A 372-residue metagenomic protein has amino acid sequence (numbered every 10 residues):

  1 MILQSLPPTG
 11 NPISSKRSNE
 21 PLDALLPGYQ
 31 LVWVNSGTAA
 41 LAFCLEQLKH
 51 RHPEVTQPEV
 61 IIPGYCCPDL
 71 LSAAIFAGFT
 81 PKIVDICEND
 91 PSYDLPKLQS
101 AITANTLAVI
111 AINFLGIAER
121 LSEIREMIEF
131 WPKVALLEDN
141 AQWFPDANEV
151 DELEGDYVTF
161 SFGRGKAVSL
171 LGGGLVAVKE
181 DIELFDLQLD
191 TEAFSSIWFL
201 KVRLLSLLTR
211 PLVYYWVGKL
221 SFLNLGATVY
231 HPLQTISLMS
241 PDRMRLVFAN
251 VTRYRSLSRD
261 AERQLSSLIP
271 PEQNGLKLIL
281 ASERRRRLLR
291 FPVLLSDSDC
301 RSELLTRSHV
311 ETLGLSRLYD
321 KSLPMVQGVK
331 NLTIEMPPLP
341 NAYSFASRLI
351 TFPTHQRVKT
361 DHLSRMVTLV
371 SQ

Functional and structural regions predicted by a protein language model:
M1-T56, A77, T252-S256, T368-Q372: Conserved PLP-binding active-site segment in aminotransferase class I/II-type PLP enzymes
P27, A77-F79, P132, E154: Short, structured coil segments at secondary-structure junctions
G28-V32, S36-T38, I110, F185-Q372: PLP-dependent aminotransferase class I/II
L45-A104: Conserved PLP-anchoring active-site segment centered on the Schiff-base-forming lysine
T80, A135, G314: Residue-level detector of anion-binding/catalytic polar loops
N89-L184: Active-site phosphate-binding strand-loop segment of PLP-dependent enzymes
